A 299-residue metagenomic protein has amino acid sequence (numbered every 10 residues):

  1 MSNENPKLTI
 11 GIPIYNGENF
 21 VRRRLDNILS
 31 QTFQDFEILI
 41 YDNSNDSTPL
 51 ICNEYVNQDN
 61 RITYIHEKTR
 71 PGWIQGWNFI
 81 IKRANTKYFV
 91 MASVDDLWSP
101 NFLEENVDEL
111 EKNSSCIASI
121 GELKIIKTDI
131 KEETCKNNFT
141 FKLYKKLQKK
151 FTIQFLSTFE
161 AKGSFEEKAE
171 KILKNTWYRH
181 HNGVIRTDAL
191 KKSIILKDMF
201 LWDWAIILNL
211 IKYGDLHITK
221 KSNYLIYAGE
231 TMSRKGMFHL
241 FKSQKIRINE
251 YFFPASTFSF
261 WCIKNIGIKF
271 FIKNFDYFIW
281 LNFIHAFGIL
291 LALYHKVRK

Functional and structural regions predicted by a protein language model:
P6-T9, L29-I40, S47, N60-T63: Short loop->beta transition adjacent to catalytic acidic/histidine clusters or analogous donor-positioning motifs
N16-S30: Short, well-formed alpha-helical segments that are part of the catalytic scaffolds of diverse glycosyltransferases
R22, D46-Y55, L97, N101: Acidic helix N-cap motif at the loop->helix transition within catalytic regions of sugar-transfer enzymes
N27, Y41-I51, T69, S93: A conserved acidic beta->alpha catalytic loop
E67-A84, L97: Glycine-rich, basic loop-to-helix element that forms the pyrophosphate-binding segment of sugar-nucleotide handling
F89: Short aromatic/hydrophobic "clamp" motif used to bind/position activated sugar donors
N101-Q148: Conserved donor NDP-sugar-binding/catalytic core segment of glycosyltransferases
L147-H239: Conserved nucleotide-sugar donor-binding catalytic segment
